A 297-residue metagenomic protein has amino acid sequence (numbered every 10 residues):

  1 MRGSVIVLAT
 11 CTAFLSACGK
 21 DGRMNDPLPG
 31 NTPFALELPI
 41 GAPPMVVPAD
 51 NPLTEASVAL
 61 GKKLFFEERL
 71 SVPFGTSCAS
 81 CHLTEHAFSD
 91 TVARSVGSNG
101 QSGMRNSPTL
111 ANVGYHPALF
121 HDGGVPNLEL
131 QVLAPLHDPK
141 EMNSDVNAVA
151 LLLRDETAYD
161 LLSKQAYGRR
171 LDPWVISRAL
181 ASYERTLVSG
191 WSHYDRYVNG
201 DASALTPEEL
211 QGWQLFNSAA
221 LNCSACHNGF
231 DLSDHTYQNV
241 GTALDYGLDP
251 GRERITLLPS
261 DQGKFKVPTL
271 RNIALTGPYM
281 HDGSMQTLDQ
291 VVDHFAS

Functional and structural regions predicted by a protein language model:
R2-A9: Sec-dependent signal peptide recognition, specifically the positively charged N-region followed immediately by
A9-C11, N31: Intrinsically disordered/low-complexity terminal segments and short unstructured peptides
F14-A17: C-terminal motif of bacterial Sec signal peptides marking the signal peptidase cleavage site
G22-A134, D195-A296: Short glycine/threonine-rich turn/loop motifs
V47-A49, S144-N147: A ubiquitous short alpha-helical element
G114-P117, V132-L136, L153, T157 (+1 more regions): Generic hydrophobic/packing signal
P139, N143-S144, L152: A gly/proline- and charged-residue-enriched helix-loop-helix capping module
A148, L152-T236: Extended surface/linker regions that mediate inter-domain or inter-protein docking in multi-component redox
